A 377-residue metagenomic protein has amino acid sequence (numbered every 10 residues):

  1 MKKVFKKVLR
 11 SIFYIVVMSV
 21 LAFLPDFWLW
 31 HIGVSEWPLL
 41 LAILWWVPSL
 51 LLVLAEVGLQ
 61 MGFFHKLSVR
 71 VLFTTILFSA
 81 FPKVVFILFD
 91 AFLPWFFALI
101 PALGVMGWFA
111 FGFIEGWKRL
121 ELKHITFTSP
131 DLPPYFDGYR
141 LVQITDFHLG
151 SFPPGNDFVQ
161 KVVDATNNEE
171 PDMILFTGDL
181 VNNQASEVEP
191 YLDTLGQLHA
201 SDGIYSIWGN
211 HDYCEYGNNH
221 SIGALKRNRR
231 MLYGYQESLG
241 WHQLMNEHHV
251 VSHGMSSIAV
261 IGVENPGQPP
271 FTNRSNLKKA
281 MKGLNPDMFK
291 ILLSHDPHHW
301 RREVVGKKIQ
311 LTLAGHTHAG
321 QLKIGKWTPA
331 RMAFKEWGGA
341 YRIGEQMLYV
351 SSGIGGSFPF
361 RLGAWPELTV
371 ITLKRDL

Functional and structural regions predicted by a protein language model:
M1-L120: Non-catalytic terminal accessory segments
H65-L72, L93-E169: N-terminal signal-anchor transmembrane helix
I87, P130-L132, D376: Generic structural motif
Y135-L377: Soluble catalytic domains of enzymes that build or remodel membrane lipids, polysaccharides, and related
